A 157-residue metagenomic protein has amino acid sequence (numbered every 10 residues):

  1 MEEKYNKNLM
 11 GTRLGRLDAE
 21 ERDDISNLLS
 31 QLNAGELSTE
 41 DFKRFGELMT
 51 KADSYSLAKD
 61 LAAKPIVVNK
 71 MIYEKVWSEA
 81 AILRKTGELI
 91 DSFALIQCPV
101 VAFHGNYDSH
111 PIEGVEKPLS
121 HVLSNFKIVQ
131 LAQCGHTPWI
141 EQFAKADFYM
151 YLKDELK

Functional and structural regions predicted by a protein language model:
M1-L32: Flexible "cap/lid" loop of the alpha/beta hydrolase fold
E20-D91, C98: Alpha/beta-hydrolase
F93-Q97, H121-L123: Short, conserved loop/helix-junction motifs that constitute active-site signature segments in enzyme catalytic cores
I96, A102-H104: Short beta-strand/loop motif that positions the catalytic acidic residue of the alpha/beta-hydrolase fold
S109-V115: Conserved alpha/beta-hydrolase "acid-adjacent" motif
E116, H121-T137: Catalytic histidine neighborhood in serine/cysteine hydrolases with alpha/beta-hydrolase-type architecture
C134-D147: Catalytic histidine-centered segment of alpha/beta-hydrolase-like enzymes
D147-L156: C-terminal alpha-helix
